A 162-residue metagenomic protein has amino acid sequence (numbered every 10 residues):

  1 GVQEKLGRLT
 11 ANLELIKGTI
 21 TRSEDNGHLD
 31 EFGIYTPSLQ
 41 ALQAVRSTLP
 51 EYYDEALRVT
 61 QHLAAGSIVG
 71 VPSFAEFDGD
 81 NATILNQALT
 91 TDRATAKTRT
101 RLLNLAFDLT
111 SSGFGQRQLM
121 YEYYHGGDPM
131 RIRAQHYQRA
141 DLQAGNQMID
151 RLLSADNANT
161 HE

Functional and structural regions predicted by a protein language model:
G1-H28: Extended amphipathic alpha-helical segments enriched in small hydrophobics
Q3-R8, T36-Q43: Short, charged, amphipathic alpha-helical segments
T21, H28, F32-Y35, L42-V45 (+1 more regions): Polyanion-binding and phosphate-handling cores
S23-F32, G70, F74-F77: Active/binding-pocket-proximal capping segment
Q40-H161: Alpha-helix capping/hinge segments and adjacent helical runs
